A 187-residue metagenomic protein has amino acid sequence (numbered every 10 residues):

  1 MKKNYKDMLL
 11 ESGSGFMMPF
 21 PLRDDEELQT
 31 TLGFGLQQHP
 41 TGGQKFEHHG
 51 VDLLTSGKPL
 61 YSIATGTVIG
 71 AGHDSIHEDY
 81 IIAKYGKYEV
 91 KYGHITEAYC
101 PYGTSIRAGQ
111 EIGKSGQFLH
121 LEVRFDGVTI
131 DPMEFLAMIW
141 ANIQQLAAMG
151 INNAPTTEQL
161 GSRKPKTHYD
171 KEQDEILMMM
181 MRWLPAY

Functional and structural regions predicted by a protein language model:
K2-D79, R107-A108, I151, Q159-R163 (+1 more regions): Surface-exposed, glycine-biased beta-strand/turn segments
K58, Y88-E89, V128: Short acidic/polar mixed-charge low-complexity motifs
S62-Y99, Q117-V123: Zn2+-dependent peptidoglycan hydrolase active-site motif and core
I81-K84, Y102-R163: Conserved, short, structured surface segments that act as functional micro-motifs
Y92, I112, M180: Short alpha-helical segments in extracytoplasmic peptidoglycan/chitin-binding modules and envelope-associated proteins
T167: Primarily a LysM-type cell-wall glycan-binding module
